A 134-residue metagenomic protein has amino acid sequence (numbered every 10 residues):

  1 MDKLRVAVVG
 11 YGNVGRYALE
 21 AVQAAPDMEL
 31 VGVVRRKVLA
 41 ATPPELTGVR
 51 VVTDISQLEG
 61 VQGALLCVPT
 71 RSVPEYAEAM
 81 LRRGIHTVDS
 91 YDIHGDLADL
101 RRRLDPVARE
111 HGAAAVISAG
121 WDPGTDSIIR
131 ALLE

Functional and structural regions predicted by a protein language model:
V6-V8, L66: Hydrophobic Val/Ile/Leu positions in short beta-strands of Rossmann-like dinucleotide-binding domains
Y11-G12: Glycine-rich Rossmann-fold phosphate-binding loop(s) that bind the pyrophosphate of adenine dinucleotide cofactors
G15-R16, V73: N-terminal Rossmann-fold NAD(P) dinucleotide-binding loop
Y17, A24-E45: NAD(P)-binding Rossmann-fold cofactor-contacting core
P44-I55: Active-site regions of enzymes building and remodeling cell-envelope glycoconjugates
T53-S56, G60-R83, I93-L97: Beta-loop-alpha module in the N-terminal Rossmann-like domain of NAD(P)-dependent dehydrogenases, especially those
Y91-A115: Rossmann-fold NAD(P)-binding glycine/threonine-rich loop
D105, G124-E134: Oxidoreductase and adenylate-handling cofactor-binding alpha/beta cores
